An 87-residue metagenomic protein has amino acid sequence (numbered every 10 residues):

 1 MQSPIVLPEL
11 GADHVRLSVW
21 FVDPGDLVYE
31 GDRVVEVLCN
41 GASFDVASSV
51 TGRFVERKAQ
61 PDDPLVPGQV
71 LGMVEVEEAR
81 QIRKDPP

Functional and structural regions predicted by a protein language model:
M1-R33, D45, T51, K84-P86: Acidic, low-complexity mobile loops and tails
P8, E36-L38, A47, V74-E75: Short, acidic/hydrophobic/Gly-rich beta-strand patch recurrent on exposed beta strands that often constitutes part
V22, C39, A59, V76: Short, conserved catalytic or interaction motifs in soluble domains
G25-V37, D62-L71: A structural signal for short beta-strand/turn segments enriched in small hydrophobics and glycine
S43, P61, R80: Flexible, glycine-rich phosphate/dinucleotide-binding loops and adjacent beta-alpha linkers at cofactor/substrate
T51-V66: Short peripheral tails and domain-boundary helices/loops at the edges of structured domains
E75-P87: Intrinsically disordered, low-complexity linker and terminal tail regions
